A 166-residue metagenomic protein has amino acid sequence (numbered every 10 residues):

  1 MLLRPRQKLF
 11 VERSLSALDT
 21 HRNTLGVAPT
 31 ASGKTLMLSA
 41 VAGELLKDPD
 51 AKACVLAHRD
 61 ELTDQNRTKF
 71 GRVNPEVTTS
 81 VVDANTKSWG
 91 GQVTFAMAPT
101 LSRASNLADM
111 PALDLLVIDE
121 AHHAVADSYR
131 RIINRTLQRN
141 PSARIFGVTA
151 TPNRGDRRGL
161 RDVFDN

Functional and structural regions predicted by a protein language model:
M1-V27: Conserved pre-motif I regulatory segment
T20-G43: Walker A/P-loop
G43, D60-N85: Conserved helix-turn-beta segment of the N-terminal RecA-like "Helicase ATP-binding" lobe in SF1/SF2 helicases
A51-K52, G90-V93, L113-L115, N140-F146: Loop/turn-to-beta-strand initiation segments
A51-R59: Conserved RecA-like ASCE P-loop NTPase motor core of nucleic-acid helicases/translocases
A84-L115, R130-R131: Conserved helix/coil segment N-terminal to the catalytic DExD/H
L113, E120-H122: Conserved Walker B
H122-N166: Post-DEXD/H (motif II) to motif III coupling segment of the RecA-like Helicase ATP-binding lobe
